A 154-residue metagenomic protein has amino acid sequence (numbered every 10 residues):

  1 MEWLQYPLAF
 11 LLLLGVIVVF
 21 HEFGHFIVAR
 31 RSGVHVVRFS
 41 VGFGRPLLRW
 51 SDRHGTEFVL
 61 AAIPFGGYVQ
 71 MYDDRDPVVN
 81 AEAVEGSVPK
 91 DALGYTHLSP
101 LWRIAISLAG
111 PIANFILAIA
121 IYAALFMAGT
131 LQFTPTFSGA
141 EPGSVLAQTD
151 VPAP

Functional and structural regions predicted by a protein language model:
M1-F10: Feature marks short, highly hydrophobic, charge-poor N-terminal signal-anchor/signal peptide-like helices that anchor
Q5-Y6, I17, G94: Hydrophobic alpha-helical segments with strong N-terminal bias
F10-V18, F26, I106: Active-site alpha-helix of zinc metalloproteases
L14, A123-A124: Alpha-helical transmembrane segments of multipass membrane proteins
I27-V28, S32, V36, L125-F137: Membrane-interfacial segments
R30-A120: Membrane-embedded helix-turn/re-entrant segments that form the catalytic/gating core of multi-pass membrane enzymes
I119, G129-P154: PDZ/PDZ-like domain segments forming the peptide/carboxylate-binding groove, activating on the N-terminal beta-strands
